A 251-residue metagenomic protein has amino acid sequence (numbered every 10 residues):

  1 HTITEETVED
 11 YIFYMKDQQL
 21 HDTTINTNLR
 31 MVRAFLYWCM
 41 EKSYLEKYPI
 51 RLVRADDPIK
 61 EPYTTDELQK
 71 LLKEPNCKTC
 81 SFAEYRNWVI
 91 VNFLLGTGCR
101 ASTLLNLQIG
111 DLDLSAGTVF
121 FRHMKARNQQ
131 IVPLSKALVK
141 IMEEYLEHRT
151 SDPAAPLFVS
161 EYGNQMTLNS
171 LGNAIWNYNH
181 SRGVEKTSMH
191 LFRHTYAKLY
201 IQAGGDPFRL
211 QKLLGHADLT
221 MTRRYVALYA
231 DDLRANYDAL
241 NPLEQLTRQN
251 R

Functional and structural regions predicted by a protein language model:
H1-R251: Conserved catalytic core of the tyrosine transesterase superfamily
